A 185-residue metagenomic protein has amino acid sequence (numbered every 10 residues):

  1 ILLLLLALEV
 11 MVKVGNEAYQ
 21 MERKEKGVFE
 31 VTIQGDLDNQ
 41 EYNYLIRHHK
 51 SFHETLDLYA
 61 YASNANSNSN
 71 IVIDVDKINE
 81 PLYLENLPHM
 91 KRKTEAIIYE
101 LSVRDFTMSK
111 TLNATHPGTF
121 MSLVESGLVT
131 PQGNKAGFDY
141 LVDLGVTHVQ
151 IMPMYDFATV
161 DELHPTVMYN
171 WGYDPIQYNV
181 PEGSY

Functional and structural regions predicted by a protein language model:
I1-N39: Glycan-association/targeting regions that enable binding to alpha-glucans and other polysaccharides
A7, N16, N39, K93-I98 (+3 more regions): Sequence-level motif detector for i,i+2 pairs with an aromatic at +2
R23-E125: The feature marks proteins involved in alpha-glucan
G35, S102-T107, P153-Y155, Q177 (+1 more regions): Short, flexible loop/turn elements at secondary-structure junctions
Y44, L101, L141, I151 (+1 more regions): Conserved, mostly hydrophobic/aromatic
L87-P88, D139, M168: Short, flexible, glycine/charge-rich loop motifs used to bind or transfer phosphoryl groups or to couple energy/partner
L112-V129, D161-Y185: Aromatic- and acidic-residue-enriched carbohydrate-binding clefts of CAZyme catalytic domains
N134-F157: Catalytic domains of carbohydrate-active enzymes, especially glycoside hydrolases
